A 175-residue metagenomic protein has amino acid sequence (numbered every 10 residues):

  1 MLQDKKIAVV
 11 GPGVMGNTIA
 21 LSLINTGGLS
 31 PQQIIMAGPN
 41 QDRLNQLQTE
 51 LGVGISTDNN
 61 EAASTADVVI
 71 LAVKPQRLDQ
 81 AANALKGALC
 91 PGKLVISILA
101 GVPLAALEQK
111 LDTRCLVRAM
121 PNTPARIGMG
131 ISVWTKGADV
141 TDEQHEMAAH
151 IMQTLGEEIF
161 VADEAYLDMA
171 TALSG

Functional and structural regions predicted by a protein language model:
M1-E50, G54-T57, E61-S64: NAD(P)+-binding Rossmann beta1-loop-alpha1 motif at the extreme N-terminus of oxidoreductases
M1-L2, G27-G28, A88-L89, Q109-L111 (+3 more regions): Solvent-exposed alpha-helices and their adjacent loops that cap or buttress functional pockets in soluble metabolic
I7-V9, V69, I96, A148: Hydrophobic packing within well-folded, soluble alpha/beta domains
V14, D42-R43, Q76-R77, V102 (+2 more regions): Short alpha-helical
I19, Q41, E50-L51, N59-S64 (+1 more regions): Rossmann-like NAD(P)(H) cofactor-binding subdomain of soluble oxidoreductases
S22, T26, A37, E50 (+4 more regions): Change "in soluble alpha/beta enzymes" to "in soluble alpha/beta proteins
A106, K110-C115, I131-A170: Internal alpha-helical scaffold of NAD(P)-dependent oxidoreductase catalytic cores
A172-G175: Selected transmembrane alpha-helices and immediately adjacent juxtamembrane segments of polytopic inner-membrane
